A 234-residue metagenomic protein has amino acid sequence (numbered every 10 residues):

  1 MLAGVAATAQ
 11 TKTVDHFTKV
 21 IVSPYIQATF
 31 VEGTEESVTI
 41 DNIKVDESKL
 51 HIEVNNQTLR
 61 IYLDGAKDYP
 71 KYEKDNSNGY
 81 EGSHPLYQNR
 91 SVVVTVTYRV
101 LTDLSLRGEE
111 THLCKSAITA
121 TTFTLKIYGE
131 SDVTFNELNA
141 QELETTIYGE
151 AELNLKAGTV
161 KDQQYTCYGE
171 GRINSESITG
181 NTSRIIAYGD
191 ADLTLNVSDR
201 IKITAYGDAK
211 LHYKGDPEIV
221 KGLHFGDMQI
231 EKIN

Functional and structural regions predicted by a protein language model:
V5-A9: Sec/Tat signal peptide C-region and signal peptidase I cleavage site
Q10-K126, E137-T146, K156-Q163, M228-N234: Acidic (Asp/Glu) and glycine-rich low-complexity loops/linkers that are typically intrinsically disordered
A28, H112-L113, D132-V133, E152-L153 (+2 more regions): Short beta-strands and strand-coil junctions in structured, solvent-facing domains, enriched
L153-N234: Short, surface-exposed interaction patches in beta-rich subdomains that mediate adhesion/assembly near membranes
